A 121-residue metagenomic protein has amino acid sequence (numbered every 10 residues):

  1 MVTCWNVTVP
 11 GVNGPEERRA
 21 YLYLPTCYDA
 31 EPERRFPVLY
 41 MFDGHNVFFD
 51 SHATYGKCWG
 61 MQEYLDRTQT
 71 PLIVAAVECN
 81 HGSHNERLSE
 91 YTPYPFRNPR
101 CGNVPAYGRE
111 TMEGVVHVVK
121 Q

Functional and structural regions predicted by a protein language model:
M1-Q121: Non-catalytic cap/lid and distal C-terminal segments of serine-dependent acyl enzymes
